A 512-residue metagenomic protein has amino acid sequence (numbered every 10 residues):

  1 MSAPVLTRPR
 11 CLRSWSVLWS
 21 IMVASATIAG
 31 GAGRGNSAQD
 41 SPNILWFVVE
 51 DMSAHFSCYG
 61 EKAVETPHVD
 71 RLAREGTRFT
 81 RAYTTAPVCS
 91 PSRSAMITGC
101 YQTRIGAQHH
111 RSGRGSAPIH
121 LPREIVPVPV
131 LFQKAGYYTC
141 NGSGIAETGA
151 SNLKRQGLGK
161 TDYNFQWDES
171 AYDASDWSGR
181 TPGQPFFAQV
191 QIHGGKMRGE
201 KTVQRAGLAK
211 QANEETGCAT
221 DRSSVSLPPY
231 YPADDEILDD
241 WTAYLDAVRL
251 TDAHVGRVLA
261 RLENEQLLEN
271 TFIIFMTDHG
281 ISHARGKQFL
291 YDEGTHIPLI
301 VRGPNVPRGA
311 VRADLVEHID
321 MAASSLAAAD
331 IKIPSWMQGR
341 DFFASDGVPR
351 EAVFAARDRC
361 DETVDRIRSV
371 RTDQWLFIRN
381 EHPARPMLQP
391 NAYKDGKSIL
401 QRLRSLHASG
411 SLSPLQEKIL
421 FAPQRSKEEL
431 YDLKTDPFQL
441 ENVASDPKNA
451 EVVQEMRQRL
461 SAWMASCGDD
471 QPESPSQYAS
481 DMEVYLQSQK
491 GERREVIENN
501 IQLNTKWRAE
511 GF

Functional and structural regions predicted by a protein language model:
M1-R13: N-terminal secretory signal peptides that target proteins for export/translocation
W15-T27: Bacterial N-terminal signal peptides
G31, W46, S53-V126, L131 (+1 more regions): Active-site segment of extracytoplasmic enzymes that catalyze sulfate/phosphate-ester chemistry
G33-P42, V48-V49, A54, R78 (+3 more regions): Long, internal low-complexity/basic segments
D40-L45, E75-T80, A135-T139, G183-F187 (+3 more regions): Loop/turn elements at helix/coil->beta-strand transitions in domains of secreted/extracellular proteins
A54-A63, H110, W167, S178-A322 (+7 more regions): Active-site-proximal cap/lid insertion segments
C58-E65, R78-C100, Q108, N141-K160 (+3 more regions): Short, solvent-exposed turn/loop segments enriched in Gly/Ser/Thr/Pro and often Arg
M96, G144, G149-Q166, L268-T271 (+4 more regions): Polar, surface-exposed loop/tail segments that function as active-site lids or cofactor/substrate-recognition elements
